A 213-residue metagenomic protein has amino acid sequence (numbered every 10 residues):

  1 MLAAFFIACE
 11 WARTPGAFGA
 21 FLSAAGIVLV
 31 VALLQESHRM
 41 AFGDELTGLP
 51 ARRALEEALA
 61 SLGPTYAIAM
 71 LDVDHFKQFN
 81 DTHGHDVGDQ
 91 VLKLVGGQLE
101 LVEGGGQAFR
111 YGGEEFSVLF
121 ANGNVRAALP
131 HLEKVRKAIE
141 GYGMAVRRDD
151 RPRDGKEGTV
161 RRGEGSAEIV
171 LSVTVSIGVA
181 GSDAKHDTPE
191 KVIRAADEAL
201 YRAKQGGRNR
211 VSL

Functional and structural regions predicted by a protein language model:
M1-L2, I7-E45, R53-A67: Signal-transducing coiled-coil linker helices
R39-E57, L71-H85, K93: Conserved nucleotide-binding and Mg2+-coordinating catalytic segments in signaling enzymes
T47, A69-D72, G113, A196: Conserved metal-coordinating catalytic motifs of nucleotidyl cyclase and c-di-GMP turnover enzymes
R52-A67, K93-E103, V160-R162: Short regulatory alpha-helical coupling segments that immediately precede and/or link into cyclic nucleotide signaling
T65-D72, A108: Active-site-flanking beta-strand signature of metal-NTP-handling nucleotidyl enzymes and homologous cyclase-like
G96-A127, K137-M144: Conserved helix-loop-beta segment at the catalytic/binding core of cyclic-nucleotide signaling proteins
R110, E140-V175: Catalytic core regions of nucleotide second-messenger enzymes
L129, R161-V170, T174, G178-S212: Catalytic-core segments of nucleotide cyclases and related cyclic-nucleotide turnover enzymes
